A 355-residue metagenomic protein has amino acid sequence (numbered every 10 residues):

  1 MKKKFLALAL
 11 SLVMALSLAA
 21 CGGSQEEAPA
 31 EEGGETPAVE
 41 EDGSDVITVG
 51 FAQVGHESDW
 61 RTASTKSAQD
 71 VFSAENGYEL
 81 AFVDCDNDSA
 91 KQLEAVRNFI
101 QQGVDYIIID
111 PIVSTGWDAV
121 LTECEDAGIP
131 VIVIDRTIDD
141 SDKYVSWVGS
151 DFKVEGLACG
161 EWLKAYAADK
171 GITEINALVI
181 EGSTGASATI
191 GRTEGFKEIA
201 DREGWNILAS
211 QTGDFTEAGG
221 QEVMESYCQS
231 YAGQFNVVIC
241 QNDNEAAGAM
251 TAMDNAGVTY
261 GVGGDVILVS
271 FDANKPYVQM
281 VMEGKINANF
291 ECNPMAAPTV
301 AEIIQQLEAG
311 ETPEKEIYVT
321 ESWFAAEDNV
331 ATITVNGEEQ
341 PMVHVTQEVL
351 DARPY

Functional and structural regions predicted by a protein language model:
M1-T48, A74, T122-I129, E339-V343 (+1 more regions): Short, low-complexity disordered leader/linker segments with a strong preference for bacterial N-terminal type II
A38-E41, D45-I47, I180-T184, A188 (+2 more regions): Hinge/cleft segment of the Venus flytrap/periplasmic-binding protein
D42, V49, Q92, V148-I175 (+3 more regions): Hydrophobic alpha-helical segments within soluble ligand-binding/sensing domains
T48-E75, L80-N98, V104, D110-S114 (+3 more regions): Extracytoplasmic "Venus flytrap"
W60-A74, Y78, E155-W162, S187-W205 (+3 more regions): Short, solvent-exposed amphipathic alpha-helices that sit in or adjacent to ligand/effector-binding or catalytic
F82-D84, D139-A165, S210, E283-P294: Short beta-strand elements at the ligand-binding edges of bilobed clamshell
R97-Q101, Y106-D126, F196, A209 (+1 more regions): Hydrophobic alpha-helical
T115-V154, N176, N274-M282: Flexible loop/hinge segments that line or gate small-molecule binding clefts
